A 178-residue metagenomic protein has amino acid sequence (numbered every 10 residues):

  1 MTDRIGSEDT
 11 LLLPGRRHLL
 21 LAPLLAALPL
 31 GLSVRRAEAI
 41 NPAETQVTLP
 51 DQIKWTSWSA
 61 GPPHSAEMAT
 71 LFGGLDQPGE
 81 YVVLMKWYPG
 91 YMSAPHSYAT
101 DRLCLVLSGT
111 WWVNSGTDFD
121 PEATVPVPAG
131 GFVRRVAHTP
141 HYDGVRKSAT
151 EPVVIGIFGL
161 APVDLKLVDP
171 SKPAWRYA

Functional and structural regions predicted by a protein language model:
M1-G15, A22-L30: N-terminal secretory signal peptides
R36-G79, D169-A178: A short, N-terminal "cap"/entry segment at the start of jelly-roll beta-barrel domains of the cupin/DSBH fold
Y81-S97: Conserved short histidine dyad/triad with adjacent acidic residue
Y88-P89, Y98-D118: Glycine- and acidic-residue-biased ligand/ion/polar-headgroup-sensing regions
S93-P95, V113-N114, R135, P140-K147: Short beta-strand His + acidic residue motifs that chelate non-heme Fe in jelly-roll/DSBH and cupin folds
F119-A137: Short acidic-glycine-tyrosine-enriched beta hairpin
P128, H138-V163: Ligand-binding loop in jelly-roll beta-barrel domains
